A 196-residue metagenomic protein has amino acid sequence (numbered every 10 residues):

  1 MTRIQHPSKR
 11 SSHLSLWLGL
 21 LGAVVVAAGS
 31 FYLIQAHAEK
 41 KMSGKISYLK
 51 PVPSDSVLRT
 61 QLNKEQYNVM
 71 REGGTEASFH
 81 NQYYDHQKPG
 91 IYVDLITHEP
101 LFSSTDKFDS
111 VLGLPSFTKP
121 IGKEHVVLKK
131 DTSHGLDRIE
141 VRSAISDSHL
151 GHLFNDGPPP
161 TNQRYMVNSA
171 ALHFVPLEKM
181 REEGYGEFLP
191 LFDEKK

Functional and structural regions predicted by a protein language model:
M1-S12: N-terminal Lys/Arg-rich, disordered targeting/topogenic segments
P7, A38-E39, M166: Generic N-terminal leader/processing signal
S11-G19: Membrane interfacial helix-start segments of signal peptides and signal-anchor transmembrane helices
G19-Q35: Hydrophobic alpha-helical membrane-insertion segments, chiefly the h-region of N-terminal signal peptides
I34-Y48: Ser/Thr/Pro/Gly-rich low-complexity linker/stalk segments immediately outside membranes or between
I46-S56, Q82-Y83: Electrostatic cytochrome c docking/interface patches
R59-Q61, E65, V69-V93, E99-K196: A short Gly-Trp-Pro
